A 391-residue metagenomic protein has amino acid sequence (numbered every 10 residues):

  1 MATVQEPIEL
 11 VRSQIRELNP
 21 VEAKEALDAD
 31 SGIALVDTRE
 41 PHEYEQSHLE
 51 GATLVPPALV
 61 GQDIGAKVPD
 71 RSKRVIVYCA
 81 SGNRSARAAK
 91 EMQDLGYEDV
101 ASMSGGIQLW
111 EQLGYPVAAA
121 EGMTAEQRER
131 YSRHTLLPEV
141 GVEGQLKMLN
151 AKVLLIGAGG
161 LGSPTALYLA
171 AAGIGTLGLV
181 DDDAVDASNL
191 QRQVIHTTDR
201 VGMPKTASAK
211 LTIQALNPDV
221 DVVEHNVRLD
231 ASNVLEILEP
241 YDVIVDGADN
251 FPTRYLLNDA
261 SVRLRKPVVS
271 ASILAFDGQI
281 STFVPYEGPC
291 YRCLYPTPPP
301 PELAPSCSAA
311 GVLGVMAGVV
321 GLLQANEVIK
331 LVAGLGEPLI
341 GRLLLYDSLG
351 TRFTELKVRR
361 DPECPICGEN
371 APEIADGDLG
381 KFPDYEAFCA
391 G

Functional and structural regions predicted by a protein language model:
M1-A34, P41-R74, A80-K147, S188-L190 (+2 more regions): Rhodanese-like catalytic fold shared by cysteine-dependent sulfurtransferases and DSP/PTP-type phosphatases
A2, Q62, R71-K73, D94 (+2 more regions): Adenine nucleotide-associated cytosolic modules
L35-D37, S102, T176-D181: Short beta-strand "acidic-cap" motif of Rossmann-like dinucleotide-binding folds
T38-R39, C79, G247-D249: Glycine-rich, N-terminal phosphate-binding loop of Rossmann-like dinucleotide-binding domains
